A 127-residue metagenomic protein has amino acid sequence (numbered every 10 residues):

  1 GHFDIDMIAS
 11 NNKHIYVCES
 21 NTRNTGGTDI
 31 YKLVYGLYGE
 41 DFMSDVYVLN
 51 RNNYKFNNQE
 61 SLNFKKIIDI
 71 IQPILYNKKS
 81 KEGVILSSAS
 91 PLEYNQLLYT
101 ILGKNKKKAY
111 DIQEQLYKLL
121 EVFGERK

Functional and structural regions predicted by a protein language model:
G1-K127: ATP-dependent carboxylate activation and anion-phosphoryl transfer catalytic cores that bind Mg-ATP to form
